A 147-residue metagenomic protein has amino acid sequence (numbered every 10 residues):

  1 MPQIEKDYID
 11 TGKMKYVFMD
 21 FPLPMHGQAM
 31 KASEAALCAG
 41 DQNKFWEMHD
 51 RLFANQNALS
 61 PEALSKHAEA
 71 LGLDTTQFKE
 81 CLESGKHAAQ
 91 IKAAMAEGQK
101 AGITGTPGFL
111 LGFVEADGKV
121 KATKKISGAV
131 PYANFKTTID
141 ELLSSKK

Functional and structural regions predicted by a protein language model:
M1-D7, S65-K147: C-terminal cap of thioredoxin/glutaredoxin-like
M1-E69, D74: Structural alpha/beta surface segment adjacent to cysteine/selenocysteine redox centers across thiol/disulfide enzymes
